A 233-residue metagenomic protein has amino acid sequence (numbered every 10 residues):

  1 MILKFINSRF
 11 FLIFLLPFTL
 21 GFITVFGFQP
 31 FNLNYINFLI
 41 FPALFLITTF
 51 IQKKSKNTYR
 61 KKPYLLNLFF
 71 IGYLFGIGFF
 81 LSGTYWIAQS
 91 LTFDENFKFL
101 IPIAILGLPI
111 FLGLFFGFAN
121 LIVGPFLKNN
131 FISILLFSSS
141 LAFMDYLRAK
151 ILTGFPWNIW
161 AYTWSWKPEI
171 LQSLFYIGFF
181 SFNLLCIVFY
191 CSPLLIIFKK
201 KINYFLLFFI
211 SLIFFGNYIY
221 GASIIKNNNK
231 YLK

Functional and structural regions predicted by a protein language model:
I2-L232: Membrane-embedded alpha-helical bundles of multi-pass enzymes that act on lipidic or dolichyl-linked glycan substrates
